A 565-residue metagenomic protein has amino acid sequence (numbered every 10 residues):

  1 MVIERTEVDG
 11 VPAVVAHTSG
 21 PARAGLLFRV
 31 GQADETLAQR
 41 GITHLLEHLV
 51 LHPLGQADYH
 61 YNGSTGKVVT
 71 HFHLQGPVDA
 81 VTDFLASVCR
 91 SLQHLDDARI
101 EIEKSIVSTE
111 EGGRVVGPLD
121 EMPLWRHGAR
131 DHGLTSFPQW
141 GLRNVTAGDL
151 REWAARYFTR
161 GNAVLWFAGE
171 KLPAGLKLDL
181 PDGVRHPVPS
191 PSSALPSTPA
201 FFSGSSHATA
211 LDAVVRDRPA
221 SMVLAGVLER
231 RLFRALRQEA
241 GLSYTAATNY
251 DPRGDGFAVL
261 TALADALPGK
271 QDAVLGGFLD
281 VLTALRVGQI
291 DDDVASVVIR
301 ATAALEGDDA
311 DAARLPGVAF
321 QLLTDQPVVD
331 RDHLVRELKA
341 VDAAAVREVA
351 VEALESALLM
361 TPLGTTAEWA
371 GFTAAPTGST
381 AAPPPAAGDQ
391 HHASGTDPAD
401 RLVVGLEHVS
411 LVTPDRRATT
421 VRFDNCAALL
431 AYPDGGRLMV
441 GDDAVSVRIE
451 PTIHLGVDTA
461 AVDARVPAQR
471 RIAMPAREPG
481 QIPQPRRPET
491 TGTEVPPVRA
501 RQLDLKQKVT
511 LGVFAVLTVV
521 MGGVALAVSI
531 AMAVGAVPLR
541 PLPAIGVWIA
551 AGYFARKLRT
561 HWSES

Functional and structural regions predicted by a protein language model:
M1-E4, L124-A163, Q321-A350: Histidine-acidic residue clusters that define the catalytic metal-binding segment of zinc metallopeptidase domains
V11-L27, P181-A235: His/Glu-based metal-binding/catalytic segments typifying zinc-dependent metallopeptidases
T18-A86, V227-S243: M16/MPP (pitrilysin/insulinase) zinc-metallopeptidase core fold and M16-derived inactive scaffolds
G55-W153, D280, D291-R314, R465-Q469 (+1 more regions): Acidic/histidine-enriched segments that form metal/cofactor-coordinating and catalytic pocket/exosite environments
A147-D179, A357-L359: Non-catalytic, conformational "gating/processing" segments within enzyme and secreted inhibitor domains
A163-E170, R300-A427, G435, G441: C-terminal regions of mature proteins
W369-A386, H391-T396, D424-F514, W562: Acidic, Ser/Thr- and proline-rich intrinsically disordered linker/docking segments of eukaryotic scaffolds
I549-S565: Membrane-helix interfacial anchor on the cytosolic side
